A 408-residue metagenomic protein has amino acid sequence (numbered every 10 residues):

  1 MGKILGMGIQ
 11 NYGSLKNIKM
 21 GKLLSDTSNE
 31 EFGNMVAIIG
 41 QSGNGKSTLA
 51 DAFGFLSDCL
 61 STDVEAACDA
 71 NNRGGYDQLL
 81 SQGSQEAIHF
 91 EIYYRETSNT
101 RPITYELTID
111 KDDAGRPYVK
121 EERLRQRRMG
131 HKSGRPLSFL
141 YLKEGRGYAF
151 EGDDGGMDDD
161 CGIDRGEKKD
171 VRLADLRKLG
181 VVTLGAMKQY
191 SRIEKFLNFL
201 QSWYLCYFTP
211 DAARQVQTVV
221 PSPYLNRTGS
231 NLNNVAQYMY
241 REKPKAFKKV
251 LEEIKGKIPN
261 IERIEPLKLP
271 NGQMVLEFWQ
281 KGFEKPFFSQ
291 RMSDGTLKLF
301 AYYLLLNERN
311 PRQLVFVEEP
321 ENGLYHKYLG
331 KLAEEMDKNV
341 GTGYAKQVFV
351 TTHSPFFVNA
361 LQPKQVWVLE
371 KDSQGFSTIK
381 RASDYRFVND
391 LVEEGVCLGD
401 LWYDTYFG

Functional and structural regions predicted by a protein language model:
M1-E65, D69-S81, A87: Pre-Walker A-like glycine/lysine-rich segment at the N-terminus of P-loop NTPase domains
M1-K3, G330-G408: C-terminal lobe/lid and adjacent interdomain/linker elements of RecA-like ASCE P-loop ATPase modules
G13, G54, E321-K327, P355-F356: Catalytic acidic motif of RecA-like/P-loop NTPases
N29-E31, S81-Q85, S98, N307-N310 (+2 more regions): Conserved catalytic network of the ASCE P-loop NTPase/AAA+ motor domain
N34-I38, E252-N307, L314-K327: Conserved ABC ATPase signature
L56-A67, N310-P311, M336-T342: Post-Walker A helix-loop "phosphate-sensing" segment adjacent to the P-loop in P-loop NTPases
F90-T97, F278: Short beta-strand segments that buttress and anchor functional surface loops
N99-E252: Electropositive, glycine-dotted interaction segments that contact anionic polymers or phosphate-rich ligands
